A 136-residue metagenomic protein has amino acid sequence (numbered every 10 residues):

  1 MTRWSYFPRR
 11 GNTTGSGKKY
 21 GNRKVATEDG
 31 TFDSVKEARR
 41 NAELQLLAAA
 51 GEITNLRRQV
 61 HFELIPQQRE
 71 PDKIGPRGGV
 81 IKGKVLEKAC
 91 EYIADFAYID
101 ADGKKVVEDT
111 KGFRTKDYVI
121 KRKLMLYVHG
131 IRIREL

Functional and structural regions predicted by a protein language model:
M1-L136: Electrostatic, structured charged patches in enzyme active sites and in nucleic-acid/phosphate-binding
